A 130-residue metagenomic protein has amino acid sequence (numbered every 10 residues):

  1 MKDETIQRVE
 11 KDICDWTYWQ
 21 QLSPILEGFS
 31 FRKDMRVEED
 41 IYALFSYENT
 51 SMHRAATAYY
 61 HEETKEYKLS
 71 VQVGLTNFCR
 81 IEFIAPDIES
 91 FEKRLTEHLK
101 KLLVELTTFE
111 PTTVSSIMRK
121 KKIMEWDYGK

Functional and structural regions predicted by a protein language model:
M1-S46, K101-K130: Negatively charged, low-complexity tracts enriched in Asp/Glu with abundant Ser/Thr
T50-R94: Intrinsically disordered, low-complexity regulatory segments enriched in Ser/Thr/Pro and charged residues
R94, H98-K101: Conserved short hydrophobic interaction patches
